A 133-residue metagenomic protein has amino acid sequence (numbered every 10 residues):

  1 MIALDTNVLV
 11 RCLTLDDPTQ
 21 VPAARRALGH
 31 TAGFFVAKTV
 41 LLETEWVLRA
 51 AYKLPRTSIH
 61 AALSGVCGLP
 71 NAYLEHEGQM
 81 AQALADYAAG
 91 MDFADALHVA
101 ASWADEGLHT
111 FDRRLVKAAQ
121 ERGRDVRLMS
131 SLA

Functional and structural regions predicted by a protein language model:
M1, L69, A100, A104-A133: Acidic, PIN/NYN-like endoribonuclease modules and their adjacent C-terminal/linker elements
M1-V36, A51-A61, R122-A133: Short, well-structured N-terminal submotif of metal-dependent ribonuclease cores
L4, V36, L74-E75, F93 (+1 more regions): Short beta-strand scaffold positions
V8, V40, Q79, H98 (+1 more regions): Alpha-helix capping/helix-boundary segments
Q20-P22, A94-L97: A generic local structural motif
R25-T31, A83, Y87, H98-D105: Alpha-helix C-terminal capping segments
K38, L42, H60-A88: Acidic catalytic patch
E45-L48, W103: Short, amphipathic alpha-helical segments that act as regulatory/interfacial helices in nucleotide-processing proteins
